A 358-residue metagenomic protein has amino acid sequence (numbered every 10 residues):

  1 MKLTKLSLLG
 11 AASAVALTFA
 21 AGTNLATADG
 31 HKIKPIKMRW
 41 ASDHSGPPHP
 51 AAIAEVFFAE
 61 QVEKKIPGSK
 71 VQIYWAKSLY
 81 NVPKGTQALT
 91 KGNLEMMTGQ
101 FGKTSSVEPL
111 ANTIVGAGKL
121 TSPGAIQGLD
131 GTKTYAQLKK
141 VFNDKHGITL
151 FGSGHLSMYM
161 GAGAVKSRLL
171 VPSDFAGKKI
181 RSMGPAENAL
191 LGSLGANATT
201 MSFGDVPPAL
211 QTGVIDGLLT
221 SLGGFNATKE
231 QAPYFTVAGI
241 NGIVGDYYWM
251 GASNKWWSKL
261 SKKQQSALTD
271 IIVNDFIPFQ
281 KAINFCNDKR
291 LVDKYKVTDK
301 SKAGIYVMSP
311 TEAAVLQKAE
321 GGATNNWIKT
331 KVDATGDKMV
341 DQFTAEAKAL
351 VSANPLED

Functional and structural regions predicted by a protein language model:
M1-S13: Bacterial N-terminal signal peptides that target proteins for export
G10, L25-A125, N143-D144, T149-D358: N-terminal secretory/targeting leader peptides
V15-A16, N354: Short, flexible helical or helix-coil boundary motifs
L17-L25: C-terminal segment of classical bacterial N-terminal signal peptides
G128: Short beta-strand-centered segments that line the small-molecule binding cleft or hinge of alpha/beta clamshell
G131-G147: Hinge/lid segment of periplasmic solute-binding proteins
